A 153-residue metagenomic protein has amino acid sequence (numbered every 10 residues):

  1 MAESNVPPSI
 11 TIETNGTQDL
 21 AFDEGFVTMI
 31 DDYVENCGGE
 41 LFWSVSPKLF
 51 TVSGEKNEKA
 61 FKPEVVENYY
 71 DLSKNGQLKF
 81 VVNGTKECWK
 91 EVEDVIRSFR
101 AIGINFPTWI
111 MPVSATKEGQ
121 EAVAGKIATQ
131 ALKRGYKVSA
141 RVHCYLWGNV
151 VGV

Functional and structural regions predicted by a protein language model:
M1-V153: Conserved AdoMet/S-adenosylmethionine-binding subsite of the radical SAM
